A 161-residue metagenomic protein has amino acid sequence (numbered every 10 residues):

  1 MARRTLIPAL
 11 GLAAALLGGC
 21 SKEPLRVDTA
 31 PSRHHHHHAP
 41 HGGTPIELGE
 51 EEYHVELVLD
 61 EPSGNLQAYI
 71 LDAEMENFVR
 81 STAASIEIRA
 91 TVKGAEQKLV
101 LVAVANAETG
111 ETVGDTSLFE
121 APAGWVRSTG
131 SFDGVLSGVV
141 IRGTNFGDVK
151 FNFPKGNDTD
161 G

Functional and structural regions predicted by a protein language model:
M1-G18: Sec-dependent bacterial lipoprotein signal peptides
P8, G19-G161: Intrinsically disordered, low-complexity terminal tails/loops enriched in metal-binding residues
